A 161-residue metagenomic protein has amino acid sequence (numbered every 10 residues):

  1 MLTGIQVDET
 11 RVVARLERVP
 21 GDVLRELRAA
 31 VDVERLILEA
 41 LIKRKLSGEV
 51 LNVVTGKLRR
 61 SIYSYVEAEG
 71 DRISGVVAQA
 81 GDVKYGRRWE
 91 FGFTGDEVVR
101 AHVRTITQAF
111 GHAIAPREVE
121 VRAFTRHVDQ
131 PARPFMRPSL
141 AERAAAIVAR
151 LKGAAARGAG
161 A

Functional and structural regions predicted by a protein language model:
M1-Y85, F91, D96-A161: Short, Lys/Arg-rich flexible segments
